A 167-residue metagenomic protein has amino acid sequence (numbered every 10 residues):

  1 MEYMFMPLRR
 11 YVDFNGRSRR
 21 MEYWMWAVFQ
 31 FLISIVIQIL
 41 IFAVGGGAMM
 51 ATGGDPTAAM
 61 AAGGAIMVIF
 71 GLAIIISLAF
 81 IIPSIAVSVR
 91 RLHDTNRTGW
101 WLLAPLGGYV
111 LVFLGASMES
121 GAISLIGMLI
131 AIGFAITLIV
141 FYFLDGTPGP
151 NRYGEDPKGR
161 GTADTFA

Functional and structural regions predicted by a protein language model:
M1-F29, I33, I85-W100, I139-A167: Membrane-interface extramembranous regions at the lipid-water interface
S34-S77, P105-A135: Membrane-helix interface segments in multi-pass membrane proteins
L78-A86: Glycine-rich active-site/cofactor-binding loop and its immediate structural neighborhood
